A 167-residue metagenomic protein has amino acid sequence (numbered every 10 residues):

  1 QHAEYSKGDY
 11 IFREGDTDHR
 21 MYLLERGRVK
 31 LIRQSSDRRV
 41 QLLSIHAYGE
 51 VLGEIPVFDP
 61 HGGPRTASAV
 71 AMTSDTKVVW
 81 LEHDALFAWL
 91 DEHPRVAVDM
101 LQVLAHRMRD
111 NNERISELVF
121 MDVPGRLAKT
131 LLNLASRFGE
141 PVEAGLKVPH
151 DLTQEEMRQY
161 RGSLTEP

Functional and structural regions predicted by a protein language model:
Q1-E4, Q102-A105, R109, A128-S136: Amphipathic, well-packed alpha-helical segments that form the structural scaffold of globular domains
Q1-I32: Regulatory nucleotide-sensing modules
Y10-M21, R39-Q41, P64-R65, G145-L146: A short beta-loop-beta micro-motif enriched in histidine and acidic residues
T17-D18, E117-P124, K147: Conserved phosphate/pyrophosphate-binding and hydrolysis machinery centered on Walker-type P-loop NTPases, extending
V29-Q41: A short beta-strand-loop-beta hairpin characteristic of the jelly-roll/cupin
S44-A105, R109: Cyclic-nucleotide recognition modules
F87-D91, D110-F120, P141-V142: Short helix-to-loop capping/linker segments positioned immediately adjacent to catalytic or ligand/cofactor-binding
V123, T130, L134-P167: Phosphate-/nucleic-acid-contacting segments
